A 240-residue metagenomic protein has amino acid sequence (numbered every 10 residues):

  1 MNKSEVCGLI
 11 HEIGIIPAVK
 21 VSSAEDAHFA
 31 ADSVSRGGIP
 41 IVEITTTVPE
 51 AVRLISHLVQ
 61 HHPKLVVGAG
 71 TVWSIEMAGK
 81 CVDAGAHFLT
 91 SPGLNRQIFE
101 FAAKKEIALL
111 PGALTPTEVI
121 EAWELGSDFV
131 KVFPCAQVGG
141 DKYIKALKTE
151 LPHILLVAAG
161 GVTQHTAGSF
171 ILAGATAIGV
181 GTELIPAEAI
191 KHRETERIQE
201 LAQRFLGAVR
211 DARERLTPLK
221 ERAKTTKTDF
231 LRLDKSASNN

Functional and structural regions predicted by a protein language model:
M1-A84, K104, H153, Q164-H165 (+4 more regions): Conserved N-terminal beta1-alpha1 strand-loop-helix module at the mouth
I16, P40-I41, H87, A108 (+2 more regions): Residue-level detector of anion-binding/catalytic polar loops
K20-S22, V48, A69-I75, S91-N95 (+3 more regions): Glycine-rich beta-to-alpha transition loops that act as phosphate-gripper elements at the mouths of alpha/beta enzyme
E43, G68, T90, F129-K131 (+1 more regions): Conserved beta-strand positions in the central sheet of alpha/beta enzyme cores
A78-A122: Hydrophobic, well-structured mid-protein blocks that either form specific transmembrane helices
P92-I98, K131-G140, A175-T195: Glycine-rich phosphate-binding active-site loops on the catalytic face of alpha/beta enzymes
P116-V130, G140-L147, R193: Anionic-ligand binding region
